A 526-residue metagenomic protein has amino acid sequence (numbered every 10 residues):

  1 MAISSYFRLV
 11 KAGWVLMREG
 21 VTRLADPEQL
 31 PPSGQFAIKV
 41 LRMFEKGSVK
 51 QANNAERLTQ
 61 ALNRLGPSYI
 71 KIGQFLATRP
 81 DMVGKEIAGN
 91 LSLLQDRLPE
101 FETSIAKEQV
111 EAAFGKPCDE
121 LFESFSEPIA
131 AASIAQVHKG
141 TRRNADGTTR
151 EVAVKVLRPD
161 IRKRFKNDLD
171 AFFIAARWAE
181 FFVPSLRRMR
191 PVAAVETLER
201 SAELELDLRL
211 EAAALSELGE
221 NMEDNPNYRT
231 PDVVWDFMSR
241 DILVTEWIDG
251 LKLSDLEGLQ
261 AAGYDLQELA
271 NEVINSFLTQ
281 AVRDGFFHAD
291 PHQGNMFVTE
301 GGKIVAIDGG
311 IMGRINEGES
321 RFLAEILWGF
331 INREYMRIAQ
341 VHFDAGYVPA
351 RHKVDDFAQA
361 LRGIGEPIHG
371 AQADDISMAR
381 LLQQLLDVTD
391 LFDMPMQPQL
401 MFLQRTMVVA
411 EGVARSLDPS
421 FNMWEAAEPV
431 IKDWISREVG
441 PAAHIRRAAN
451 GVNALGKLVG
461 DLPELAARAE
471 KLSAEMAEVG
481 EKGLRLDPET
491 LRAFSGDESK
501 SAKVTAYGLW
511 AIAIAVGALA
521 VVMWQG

Functional and structural regions predicted by a protein language model:
M1-Q136, R142, R164-V195, A414: N-terminal accessory/targeting segments that precede structured cores
D26-S33, K46-S48, A52-N53, E196 (+4 more regions): Helix-rich C-lobe and terminal helical cap/extension of kinase-like folds
G73, V137, V154, E211 (+5 more regions): Residue-level signature of catalytic and energy-coupling elements of molecular machines, predominantly ATP/GTP-dependent
L91-P99, E111-A112, E120, R162-F287 (+6 more regions): ATP-dependent phospho-/nucleotidyl transfer catalytic cores
K139, R150-L157: Glycine-rich ATP phosphate-binding loop
G140, D284, A289-P291: Residue immediately N-terminal to the catalytic "proton-acceptor" Asp in the protein kinase catalytic loop
H288, R415, A513-G526: Juxtamembrane "helix exit" motif at the C-terminal ends of alpha-helical transmembrane segments in multi-pass membrane
G294-V298: Hydrophobic residue at the +6 position relative to the catalytic HRD Asp in the kinase catalytic loop
